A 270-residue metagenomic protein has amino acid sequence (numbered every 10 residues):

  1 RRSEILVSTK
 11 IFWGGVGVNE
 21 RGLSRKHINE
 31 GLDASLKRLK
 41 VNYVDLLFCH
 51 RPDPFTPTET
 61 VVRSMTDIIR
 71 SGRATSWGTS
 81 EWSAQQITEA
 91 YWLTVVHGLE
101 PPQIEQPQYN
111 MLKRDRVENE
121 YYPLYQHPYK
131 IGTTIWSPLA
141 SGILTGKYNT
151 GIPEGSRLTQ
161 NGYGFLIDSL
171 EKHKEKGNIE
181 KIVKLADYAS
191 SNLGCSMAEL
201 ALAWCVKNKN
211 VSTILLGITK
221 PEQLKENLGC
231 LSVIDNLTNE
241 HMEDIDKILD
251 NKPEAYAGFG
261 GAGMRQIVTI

Functional and structural regions predicted by a protein language model:
R2-V16, E105-Q108: A short, structured active-site edge motif that brings together acidic residues
I5-V7, S35, V44, W77 (+2 more regions): Structural signal for hydrophobic
I11-N29, H50-T56: Active-site mouth loops of central-metabolism enzymes
R21-L39, I87-W92: Short, acidic/polar
L36-P57: Active-site groove signature of glycoside hydrolases
P52-K247, I267-I270: Beta/alpha (TIM)-barrel catalytic core signal, keyed to glycine-rich beta->alpha loops juxtaposed to Asp/Glu that bind
Y256-I270: Acidic/histidine-enriched, glycine/proline-rich intrinsically disordered or flexible terminal extensions
